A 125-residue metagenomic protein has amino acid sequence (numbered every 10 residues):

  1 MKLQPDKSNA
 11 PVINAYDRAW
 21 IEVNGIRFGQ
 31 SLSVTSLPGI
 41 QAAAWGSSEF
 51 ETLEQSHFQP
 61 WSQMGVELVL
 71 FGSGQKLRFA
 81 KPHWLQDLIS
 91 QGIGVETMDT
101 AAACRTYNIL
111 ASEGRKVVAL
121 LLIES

Functional and structural regions predicted by a protein language model:
M1-L53, M64, S112-S125: Non-catalytic interface/targeting segments
Q41-A43, L77-A80, T106: Short active-site-adjacent helix-start/loop capping segments
T52, R78-F79, A101: Residue-level recognition of alpha-helix initiation/capping sites
E54-W61, T106-Y107: Short, charged beta->alpha transition segments
W61-T97: Mid-chain, well-packed structural core segment of small domains
K76, A103, S125: Positions that flank functional sites
G92-C104, N108: Well-ordered alpha/beta subsegment
